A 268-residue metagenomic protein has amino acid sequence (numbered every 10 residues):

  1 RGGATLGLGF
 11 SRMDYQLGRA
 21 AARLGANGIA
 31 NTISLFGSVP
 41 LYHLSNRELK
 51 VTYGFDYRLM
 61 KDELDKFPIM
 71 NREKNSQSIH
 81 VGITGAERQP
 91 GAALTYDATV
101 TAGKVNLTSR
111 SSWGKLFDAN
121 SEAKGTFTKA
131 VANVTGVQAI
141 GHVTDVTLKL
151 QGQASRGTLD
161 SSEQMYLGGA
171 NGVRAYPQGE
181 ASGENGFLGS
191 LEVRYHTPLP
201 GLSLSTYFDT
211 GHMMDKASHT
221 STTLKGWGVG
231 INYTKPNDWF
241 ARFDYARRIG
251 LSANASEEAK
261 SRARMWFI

Functional and structural regions predicted by a protein language model:
R1-F10, I29-L41, I79-E87, V193-Y195 (+3 more regions): Feature captures outer-membrane beta-barrel proteins of Gram-negative bacteria and organelles
T5-T147, Q151-Q153, G157: Transmembrane beta-strand segments of outer-membrane beta-barrel domains in Gram-negative and organellar OMPs
D118-I268: C-terminal transmembrane beta-barrel domains of outer membrane proteins
